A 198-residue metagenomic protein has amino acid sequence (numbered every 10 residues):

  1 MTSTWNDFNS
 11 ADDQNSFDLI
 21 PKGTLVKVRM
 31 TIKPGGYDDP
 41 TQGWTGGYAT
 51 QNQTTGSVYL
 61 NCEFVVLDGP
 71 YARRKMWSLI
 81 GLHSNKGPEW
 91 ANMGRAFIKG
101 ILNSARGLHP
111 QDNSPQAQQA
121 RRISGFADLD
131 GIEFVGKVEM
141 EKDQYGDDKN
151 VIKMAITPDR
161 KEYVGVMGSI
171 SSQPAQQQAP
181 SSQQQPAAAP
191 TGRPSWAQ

Functional and structural regions predicted by a protein language model:
M1-Q198: Short beta-rich binding modules
